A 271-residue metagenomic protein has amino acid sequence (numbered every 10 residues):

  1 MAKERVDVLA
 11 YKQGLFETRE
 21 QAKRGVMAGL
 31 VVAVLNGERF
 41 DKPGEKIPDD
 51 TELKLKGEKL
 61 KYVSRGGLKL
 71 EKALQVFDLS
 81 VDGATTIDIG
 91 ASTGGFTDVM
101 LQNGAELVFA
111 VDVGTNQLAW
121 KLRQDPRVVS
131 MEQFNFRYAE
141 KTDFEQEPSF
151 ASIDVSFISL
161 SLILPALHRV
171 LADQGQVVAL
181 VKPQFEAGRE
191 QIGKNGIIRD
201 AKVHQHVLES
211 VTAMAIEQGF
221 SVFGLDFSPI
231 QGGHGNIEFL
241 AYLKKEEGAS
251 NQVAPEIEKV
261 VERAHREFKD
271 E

Functional and structural regions predicted by a protein language model:
E4, E20-L79: S4-like RNA-binding module at protein N-termini
V81-S92, M100: Conserved class I S-adenosyl-L-methionine
G94-G95, N116: Glycine-rich SAM-binding Motif I of class I
V99-L107: Conserved S-adenosyl-L-methionine
V108-L162: S-adenosyl-L-methionine
S161-V178: A short glycine-rich, Lys/Arg-flanked "PGG" loop and its adjoining helix->strand segment in the class I
Q174-P183, A187-G188: Conserved beta-strand signature within the Rossmann-like core of class I S-adenosyl-L-methionine
I237, L243-E271: Flexible, glycine-/basic-rich loop-and-beta segments that form/coincide with the SAM-dependent methyltransferase
